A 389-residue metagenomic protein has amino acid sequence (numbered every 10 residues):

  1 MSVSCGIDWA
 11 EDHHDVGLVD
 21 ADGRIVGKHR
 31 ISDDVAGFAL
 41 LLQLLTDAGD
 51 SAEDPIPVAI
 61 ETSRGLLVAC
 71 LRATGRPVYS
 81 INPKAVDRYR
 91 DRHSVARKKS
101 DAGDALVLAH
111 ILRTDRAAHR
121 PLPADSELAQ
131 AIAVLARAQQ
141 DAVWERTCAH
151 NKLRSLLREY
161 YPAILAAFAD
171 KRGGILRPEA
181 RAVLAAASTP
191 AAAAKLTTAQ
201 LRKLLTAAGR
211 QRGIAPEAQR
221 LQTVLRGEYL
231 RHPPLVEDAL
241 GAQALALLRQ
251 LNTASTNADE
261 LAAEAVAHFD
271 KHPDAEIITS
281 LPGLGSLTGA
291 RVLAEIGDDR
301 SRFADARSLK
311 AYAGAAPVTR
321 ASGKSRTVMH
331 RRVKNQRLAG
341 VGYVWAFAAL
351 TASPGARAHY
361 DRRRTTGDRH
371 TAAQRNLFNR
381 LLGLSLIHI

Functional and structural regions predicted by a protein language model:
M1-I387: A detector of single, family-specific signature residues that are central to catalytic or substrate-handling motifs
